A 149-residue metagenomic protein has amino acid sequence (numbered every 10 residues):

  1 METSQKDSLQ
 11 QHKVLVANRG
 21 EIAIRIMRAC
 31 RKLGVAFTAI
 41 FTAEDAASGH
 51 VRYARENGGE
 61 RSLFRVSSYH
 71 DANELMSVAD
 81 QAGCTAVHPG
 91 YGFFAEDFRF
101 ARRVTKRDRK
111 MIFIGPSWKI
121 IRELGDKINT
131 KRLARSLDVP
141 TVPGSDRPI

Functional and structural regions predicted by a protein language model:
M1-I149: N-terminal beta-alpha lobe that positions the nucleotide/phosphoryl donor in ATP/NTP-coupled carboxylate activation
